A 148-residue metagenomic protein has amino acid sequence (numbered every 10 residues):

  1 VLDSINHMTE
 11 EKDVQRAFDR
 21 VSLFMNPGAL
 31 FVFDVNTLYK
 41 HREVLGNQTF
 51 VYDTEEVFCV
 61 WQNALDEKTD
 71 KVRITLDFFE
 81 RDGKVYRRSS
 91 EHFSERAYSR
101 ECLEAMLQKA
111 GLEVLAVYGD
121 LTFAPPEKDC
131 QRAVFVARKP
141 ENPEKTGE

Functional and structural regions predicted by a protein language model:
V1, Q15, T37: Residues lining hydrophobic/aromatic ligand-binding pockets adjacent to catalytic sites
V1-K12: A short SAM/SAH-binding and catalytic strip from SAM-dependent methyltransferases
V1-L2, D34, Y118: Short beta-strands and strand-loop turn motifs
H7, A17, N47, Y98-R100 (+1 more regions): Extended, non-catalytic scaffold segments that flank or surround catalytic motifs
E11, V32-M106: SAM-dependent methyltransferase
V14-L30: A short glycine-rich, Lys/Arg-flanked "PGG" loop and its adjoining helix->strand segment in the class I
S94-E148: C-terminal lobe and adjacent flexible extensions of AdoMet/dcAdoMet transferase-like proteins
